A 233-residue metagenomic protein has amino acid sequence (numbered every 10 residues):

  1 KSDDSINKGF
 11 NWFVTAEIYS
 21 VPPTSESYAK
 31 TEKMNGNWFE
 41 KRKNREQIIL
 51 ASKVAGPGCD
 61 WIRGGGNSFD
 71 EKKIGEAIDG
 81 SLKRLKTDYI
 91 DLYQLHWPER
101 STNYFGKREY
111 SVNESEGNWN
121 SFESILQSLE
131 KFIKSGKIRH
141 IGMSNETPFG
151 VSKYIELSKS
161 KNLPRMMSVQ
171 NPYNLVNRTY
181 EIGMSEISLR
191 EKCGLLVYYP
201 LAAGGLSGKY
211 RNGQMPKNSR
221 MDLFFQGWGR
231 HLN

Functional and structural regions predicted by a protein language model:
K1, P98-N233: Beta/alpha (TIM)-barrel catalytic core signal, keyed to glycine-rich beta->alpha loops juxtaposed to Asp/Glu that bind
K1-I6, F69-L85, F122-Q127, V151-E156: Short, acidic/polar
K1-V54, K72-G75, D88, S128-K134: N-terminal binding-site loop/beta-alpha segment at the start of enzyme catalytic domains that lines or forms
S5, F13, N35, L50 (+6 more regions): Conserved, mostly hydrophobic/aromatic
Y19-P23, G58-R63, S101-N103, L206: A short acidic, helix-capping loop that chelates divalent metal ions and anchors anionic groups
P23-K30, M34, G65-K73, E109-S124 (+1 more regions): Alpha-helix N-cap and loop-to-helix initiation/capping positions
R45-I48, D88-L92, R139-H140, P164-M167: Short acidic capping loops at alpha-helix termini that bridge into adjacent secondary structure
K83-G106: Active-site groove signature of glycoside hydrolases
